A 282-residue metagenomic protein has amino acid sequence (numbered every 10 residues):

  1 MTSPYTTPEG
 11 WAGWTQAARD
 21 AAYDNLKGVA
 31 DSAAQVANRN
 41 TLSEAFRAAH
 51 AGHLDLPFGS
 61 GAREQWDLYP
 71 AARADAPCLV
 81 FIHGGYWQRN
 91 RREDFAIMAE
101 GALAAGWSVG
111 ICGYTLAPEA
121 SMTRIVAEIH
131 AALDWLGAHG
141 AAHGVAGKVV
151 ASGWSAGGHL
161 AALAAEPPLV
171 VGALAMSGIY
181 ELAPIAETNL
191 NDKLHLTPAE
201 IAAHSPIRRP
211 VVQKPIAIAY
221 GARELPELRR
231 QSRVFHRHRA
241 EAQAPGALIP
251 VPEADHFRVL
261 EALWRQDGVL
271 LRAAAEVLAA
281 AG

Functional and structural regions predicted by a protein language model:
A18, A22-R73: N-terminal cap/lid segment of alpha/beta-hydrolase-fold proteins
A76-G85: Short beta-strand element of the alpha/beta-hydrolase
I82, M176, V251-A254: Alpha/beta-hydrolase
Y86, Y114-P118, Y180, D255: Alpha/beta-hydrolase active-site loop signature
N90-A99, G110-K148, A262-R265: Catalytic nucleophile-loop/oxyanion-hole region of alpha/beta-hydrolase and closely related hydrolase-like folds
A131-K193, I201: Primarily recognizes the serine-hydrolase "nucleophile elbow" in alpha/beta-hydrolase and SGNH/GDSL folds
G172-A175, E187, L196-R237: The feature captures the conserved acid-bearing segment of alpha/beta-hydrolase catalytic domains
A219, R229, R233-H236, A240-G282: C-terminal catalytic histidine-bearing segment of alpha/beta-hydrolase fold enzymes
